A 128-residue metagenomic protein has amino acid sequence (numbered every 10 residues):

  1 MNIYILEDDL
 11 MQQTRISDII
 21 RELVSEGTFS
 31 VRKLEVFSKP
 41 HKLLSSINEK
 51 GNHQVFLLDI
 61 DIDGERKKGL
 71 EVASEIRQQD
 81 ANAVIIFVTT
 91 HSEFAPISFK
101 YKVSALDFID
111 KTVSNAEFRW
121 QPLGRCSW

Functional and structural regions predicted by a protein language model:
M1-Y4, S17: Non-catalytic signal-transmission and effector/linker regions of two-component phosphorelay proteins
E7: Conserved acidic carboxylate
L10-S17, A95, A116: Charged phosphotransfer/docking patches of two-component systems
T14-D18, R32-V55: Acidic, metal-coordinating helix/loop segments flanking the phosphotransfer/catalytic sites of two-component signaling
R21-S25, R77: A general structural signal for alpha-helical elements within enzymatic catalytic domains
V24-L34: A generic structural motif
H53-W128: CheY-like receiver
